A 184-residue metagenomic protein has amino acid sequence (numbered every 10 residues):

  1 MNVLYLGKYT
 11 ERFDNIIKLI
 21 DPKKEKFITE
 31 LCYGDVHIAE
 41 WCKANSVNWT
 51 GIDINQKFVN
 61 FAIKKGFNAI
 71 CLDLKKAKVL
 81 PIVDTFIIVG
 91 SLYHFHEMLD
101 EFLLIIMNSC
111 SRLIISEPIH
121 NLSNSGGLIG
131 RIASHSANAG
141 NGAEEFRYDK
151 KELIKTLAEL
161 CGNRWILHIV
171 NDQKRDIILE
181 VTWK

Functional and structural regions predicted by a protein language model:
G7-K24: Conserved alpha-helix/loop element of class I SAM-dependent methyltransferases that forms part of the SAM/SAH-binding
C32: Conserved S-adenosyl-L-methionine
D35-N68, L74-K76: Class I SAM-dependent methyltransferase SAM/SAH-binding core
I87: A conserved beta-strand element that flanks and buttresses the S-adenosyl-L-methionine
G90-H94: Short catalytic micro-motifs in class I SAM-dependent methyltransferases
F95-I106: A short, conserved alpha-helix within the catalytic core of class I
S116-E159, H168-V170: C-terminal alpha-helical "lid/dimerization" subdomain adjacent to the S-adenosyl-L-methionine
L167-K184: Core SAM-dependent methyltransferase catalytic element
